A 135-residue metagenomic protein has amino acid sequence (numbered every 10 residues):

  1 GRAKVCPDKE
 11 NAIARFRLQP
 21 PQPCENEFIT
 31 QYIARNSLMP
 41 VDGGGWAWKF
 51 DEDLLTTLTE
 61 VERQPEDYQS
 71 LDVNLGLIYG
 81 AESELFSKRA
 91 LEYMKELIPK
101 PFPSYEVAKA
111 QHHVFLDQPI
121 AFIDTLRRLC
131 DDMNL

Functional and structural regions predicted by a protein language model:
A3-E62: Conserved alpha/beta-hydrolase catalytic His-Asp/Glu region
K4, S83, Q111-V114: Glycosyltransferase donor-binding loop in the core domain
R15, Q19, H113, L129: Short alpha-helical functional segments enriched in proximate histidine and acidic residues
M39-L97, P103-E106: Conserved serine/cysteine hydrolase catalytic core
V107-I123: Catalytic histidine-centered segment of alpha/beta-hydrolase-like enzymes
T125-M133: C-terminal alpha-helix
